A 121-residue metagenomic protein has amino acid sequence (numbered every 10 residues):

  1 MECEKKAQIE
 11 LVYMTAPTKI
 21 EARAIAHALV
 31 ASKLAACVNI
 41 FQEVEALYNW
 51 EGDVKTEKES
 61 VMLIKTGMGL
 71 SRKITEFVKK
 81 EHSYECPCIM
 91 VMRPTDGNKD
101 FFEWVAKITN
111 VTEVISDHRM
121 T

Functional and structural regions predicted by a protein language model:
M1-T121: Positively charged, small/polar-rich N-terminal and surface patches that mediate targeting and assembly and bind
